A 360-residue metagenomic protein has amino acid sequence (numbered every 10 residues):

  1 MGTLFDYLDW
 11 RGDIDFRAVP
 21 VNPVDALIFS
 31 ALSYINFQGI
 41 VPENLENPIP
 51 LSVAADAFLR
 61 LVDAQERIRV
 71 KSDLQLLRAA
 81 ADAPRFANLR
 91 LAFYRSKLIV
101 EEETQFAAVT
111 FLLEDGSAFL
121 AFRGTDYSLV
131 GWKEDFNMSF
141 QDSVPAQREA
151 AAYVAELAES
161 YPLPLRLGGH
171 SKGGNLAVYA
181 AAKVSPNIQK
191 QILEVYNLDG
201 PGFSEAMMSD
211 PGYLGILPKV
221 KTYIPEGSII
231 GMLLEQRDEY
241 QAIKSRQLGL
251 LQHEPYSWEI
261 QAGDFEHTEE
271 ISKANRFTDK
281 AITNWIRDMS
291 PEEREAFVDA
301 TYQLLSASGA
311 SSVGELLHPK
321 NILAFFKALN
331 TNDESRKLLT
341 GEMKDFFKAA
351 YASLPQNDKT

Functional and structural regions predicted by a protein language model:
M1-V24, F29-A118, F122-N137, P145-P164 (+1 more regions): Alpha/beta hydrolase fold serine-hydrolase catalytic domain that processes acyl esters and thioesters
F140, L167: Short, charged/polar micro-motifs that form catalytic or ligand-binding hotspots
D142-Q147, K172-G173: Phosphate/oxyanion-binding active-site loops and adjacent basic polyanion-contact surfaces
G168-G173, A177: Gly/Ala-rich beta-loop-alpha elbow adjacent to hydrolase catalytic centers
A177-P186: Short glycine-enriched nucleophile-adjacent loop and the immediately C-terminal alpha-helix near the catalytic center
